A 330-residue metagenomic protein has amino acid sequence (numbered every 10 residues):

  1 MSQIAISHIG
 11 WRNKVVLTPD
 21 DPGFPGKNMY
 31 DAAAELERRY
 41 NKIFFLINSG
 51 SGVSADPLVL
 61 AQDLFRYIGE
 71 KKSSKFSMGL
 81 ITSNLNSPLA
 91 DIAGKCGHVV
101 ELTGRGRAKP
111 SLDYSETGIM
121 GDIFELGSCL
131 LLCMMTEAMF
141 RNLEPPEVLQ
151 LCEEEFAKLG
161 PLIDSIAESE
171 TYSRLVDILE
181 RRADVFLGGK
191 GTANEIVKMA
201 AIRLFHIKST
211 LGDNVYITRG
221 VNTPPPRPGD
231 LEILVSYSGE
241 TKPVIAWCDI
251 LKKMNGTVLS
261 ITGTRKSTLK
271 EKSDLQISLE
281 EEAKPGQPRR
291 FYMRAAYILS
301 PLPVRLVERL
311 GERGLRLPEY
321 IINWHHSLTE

Functional and structural regions predicted by a protein language model:
M1-T136, K190, E195-G311: Glycine-rich phosphate-binding loops that contact phosphosugars or nucleotide phosphates
S2-I6, E155, L159, S173: Intrinsically disordered, low-complexity linker/propeptide segments enriched in Ser/Thr/Gly/Pro and acidic residues
G106-A167, V307-E330: Internal, active-site/partner-interface "lid" segment
P146, E170-R174, K242: Generic alpha-helical secondary structure signal
I163-R182: A short, well-structured juxtamembrane/interface segment
A183-G188: Internal active-site segments that recognize and position negatively charged phosphoryl groups and nucleotide moieties
